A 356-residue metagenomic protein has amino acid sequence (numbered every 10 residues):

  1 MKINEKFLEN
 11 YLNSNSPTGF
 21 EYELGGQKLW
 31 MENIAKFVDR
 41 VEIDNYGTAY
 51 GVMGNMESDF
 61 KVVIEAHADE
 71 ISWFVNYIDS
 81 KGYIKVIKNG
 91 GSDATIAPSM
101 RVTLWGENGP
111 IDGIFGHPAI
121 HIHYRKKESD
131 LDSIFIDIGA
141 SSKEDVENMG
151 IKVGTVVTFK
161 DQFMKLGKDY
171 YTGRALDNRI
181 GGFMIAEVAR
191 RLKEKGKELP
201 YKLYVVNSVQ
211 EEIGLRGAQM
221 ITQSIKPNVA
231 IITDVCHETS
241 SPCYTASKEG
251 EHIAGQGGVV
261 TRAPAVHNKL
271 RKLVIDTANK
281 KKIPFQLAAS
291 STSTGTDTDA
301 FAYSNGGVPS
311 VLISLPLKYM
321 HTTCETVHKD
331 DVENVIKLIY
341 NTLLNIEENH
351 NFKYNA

Functional and structural regions predicted by a protein language model:
M1-A356: N-terminal hydrophobic/helix-forming segments and targeting peptides
